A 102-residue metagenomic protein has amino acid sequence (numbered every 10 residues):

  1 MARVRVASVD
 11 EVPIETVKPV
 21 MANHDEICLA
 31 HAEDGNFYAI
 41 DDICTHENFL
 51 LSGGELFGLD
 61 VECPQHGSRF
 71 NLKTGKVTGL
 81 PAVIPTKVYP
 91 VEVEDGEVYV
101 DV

Functional and structural regions predicted by a protein language model:
M1-G58, L72, P85-V102: N-terminal pre-ligand scaffold of iron-sulfur
C44, C63-H66: Short cysteine clusters
G58-P64, T78-T86: Short cysteine/histidine-rich metal-coordination sites, predominantly Zn2+-binding motifs
R69: Short helix-to-coil "ATP-lid" hinge immediately C-terminal to the conserved N-box Asn in the Bergerat
